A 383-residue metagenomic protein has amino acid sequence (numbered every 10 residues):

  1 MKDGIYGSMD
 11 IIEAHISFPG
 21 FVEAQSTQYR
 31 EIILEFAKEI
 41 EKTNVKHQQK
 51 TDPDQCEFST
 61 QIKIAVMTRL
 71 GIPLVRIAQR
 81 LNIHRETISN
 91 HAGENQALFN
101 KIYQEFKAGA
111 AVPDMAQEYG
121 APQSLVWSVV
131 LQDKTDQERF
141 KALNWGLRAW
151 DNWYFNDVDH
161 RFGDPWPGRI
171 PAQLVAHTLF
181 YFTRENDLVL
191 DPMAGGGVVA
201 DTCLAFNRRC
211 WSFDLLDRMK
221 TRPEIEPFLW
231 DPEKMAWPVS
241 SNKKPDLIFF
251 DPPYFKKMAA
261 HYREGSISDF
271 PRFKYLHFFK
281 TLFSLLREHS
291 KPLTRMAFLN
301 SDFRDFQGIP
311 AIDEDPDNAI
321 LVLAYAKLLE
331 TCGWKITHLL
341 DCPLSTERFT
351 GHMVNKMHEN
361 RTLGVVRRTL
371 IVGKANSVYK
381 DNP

Functional and structural regions predicted by a protein language model:
K2-N82, E86-P383: Class I S-adenosyl-L-methionine-dependent methyltransferase catalytic core
